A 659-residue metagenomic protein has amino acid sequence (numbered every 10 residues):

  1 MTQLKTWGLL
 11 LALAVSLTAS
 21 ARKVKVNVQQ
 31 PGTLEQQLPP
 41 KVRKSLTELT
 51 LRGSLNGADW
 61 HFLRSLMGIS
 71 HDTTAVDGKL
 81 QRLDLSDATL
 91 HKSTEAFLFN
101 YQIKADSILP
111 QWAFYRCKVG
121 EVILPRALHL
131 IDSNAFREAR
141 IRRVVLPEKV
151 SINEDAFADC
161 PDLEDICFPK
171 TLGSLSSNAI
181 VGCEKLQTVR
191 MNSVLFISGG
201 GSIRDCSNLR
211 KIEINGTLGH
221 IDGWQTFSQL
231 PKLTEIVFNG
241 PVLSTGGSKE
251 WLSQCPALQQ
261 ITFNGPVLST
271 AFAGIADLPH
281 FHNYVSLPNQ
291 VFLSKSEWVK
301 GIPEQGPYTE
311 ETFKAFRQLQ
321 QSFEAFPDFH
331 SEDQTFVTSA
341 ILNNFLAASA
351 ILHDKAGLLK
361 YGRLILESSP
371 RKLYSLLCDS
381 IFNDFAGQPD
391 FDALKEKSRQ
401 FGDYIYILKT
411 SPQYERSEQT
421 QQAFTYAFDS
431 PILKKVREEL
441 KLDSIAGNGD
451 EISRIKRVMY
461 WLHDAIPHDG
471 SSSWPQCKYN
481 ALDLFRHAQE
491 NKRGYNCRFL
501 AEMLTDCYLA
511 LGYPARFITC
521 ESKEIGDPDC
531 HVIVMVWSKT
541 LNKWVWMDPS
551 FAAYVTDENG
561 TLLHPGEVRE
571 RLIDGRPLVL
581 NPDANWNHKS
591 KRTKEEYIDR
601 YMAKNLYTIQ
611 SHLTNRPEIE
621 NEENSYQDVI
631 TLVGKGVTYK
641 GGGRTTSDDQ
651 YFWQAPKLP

Functional and structural regions predicted by a protein language model:
L11-S20: Hydrophobic h-region of N-terminal signal peptides that target proteins for export in Gram-negative bacteria
K23-Q29, T47-L55, V76-S107, C117-L130 (+7 more regions): Structural signature of tandem-repeat unit edges
S202, G247-K300, S375-K395: Leucine-rich solenoid repeat scaffolds
S294-Q388: Alpha-helical protein-protein interaction modules
Y404-Y495: Secondary-structure boundary elements
E502-P577: Hydrophobic/aromatic-rich core segments of domains that either
P565-P659: Alpha-helical and coiled-coil interaction segments, frequently adjacent to or embedded within charge-biased
